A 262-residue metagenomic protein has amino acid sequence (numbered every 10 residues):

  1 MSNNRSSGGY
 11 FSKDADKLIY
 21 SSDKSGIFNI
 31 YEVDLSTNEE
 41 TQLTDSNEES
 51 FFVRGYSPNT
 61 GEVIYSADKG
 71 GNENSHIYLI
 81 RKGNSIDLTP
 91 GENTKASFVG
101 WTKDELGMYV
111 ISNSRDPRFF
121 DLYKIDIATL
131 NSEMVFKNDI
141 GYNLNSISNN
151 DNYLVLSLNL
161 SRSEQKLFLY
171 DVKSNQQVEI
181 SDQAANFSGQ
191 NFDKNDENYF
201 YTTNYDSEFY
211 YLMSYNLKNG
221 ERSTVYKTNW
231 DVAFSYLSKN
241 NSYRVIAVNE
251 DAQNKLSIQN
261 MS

Functional and structural regions predicted by a protein language model:
M1-G9, K13-T41, D45-S262: Peripheral, non-catalytic segments that deliver or gate enzyme domains
